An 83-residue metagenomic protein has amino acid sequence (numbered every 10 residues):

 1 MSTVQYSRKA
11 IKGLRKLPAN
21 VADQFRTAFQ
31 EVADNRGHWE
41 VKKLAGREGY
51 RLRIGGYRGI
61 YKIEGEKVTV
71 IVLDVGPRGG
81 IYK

Functional and structural regions predicted by a protein language model:
M1-D23, G37-H38, R53-I54, K62-K83: Enriched for short, Lys/Arg-rich terminal
T27-R53: A short, surface-exposed loop/turn module that caps and links secondary-structure elements
